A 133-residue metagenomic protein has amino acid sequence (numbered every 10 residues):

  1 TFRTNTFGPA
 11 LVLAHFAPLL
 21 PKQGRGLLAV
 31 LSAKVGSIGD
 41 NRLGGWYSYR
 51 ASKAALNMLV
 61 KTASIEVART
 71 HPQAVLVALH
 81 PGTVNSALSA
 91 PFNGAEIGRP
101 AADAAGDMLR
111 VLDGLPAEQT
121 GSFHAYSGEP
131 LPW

Functional and structural regions predicted by a protein language model:
T1-A10, P21-T70, G82: Catalytic loop of short-chain dehydrogenase/reductase
F7-G8, V12-L13, A125, P132: Carbohydrate transferase catalytic cores enriched for Leloir-type hexosyltransferases
L13, V60, A105: Short-chain dehydrogenase/reductase
H15, L19: Conserved helix-to-beta-strand junction in the class I
A74, A78, S86, A90-W133: C-terminal helical subdomain
